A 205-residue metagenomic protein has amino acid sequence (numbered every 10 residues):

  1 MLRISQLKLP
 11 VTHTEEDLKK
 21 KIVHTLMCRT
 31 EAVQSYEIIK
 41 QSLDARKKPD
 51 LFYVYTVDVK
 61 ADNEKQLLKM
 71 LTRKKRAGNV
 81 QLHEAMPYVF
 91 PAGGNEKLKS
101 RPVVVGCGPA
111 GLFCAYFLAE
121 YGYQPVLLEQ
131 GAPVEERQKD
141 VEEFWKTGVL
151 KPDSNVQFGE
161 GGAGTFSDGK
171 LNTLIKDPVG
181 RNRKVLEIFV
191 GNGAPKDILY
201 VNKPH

Functional and structural regions predicted by a protein language model:
L2-S100: Extreme N-terminal leader/targeting segments of oxidoreductases
K21, F117, K184, I188: Alpha-helical scaffold segments in soluble metabolic enzymes
D50, E142-H205: Conserved N-terminal/central alpha/beta ligand/cofactor-binding core
K97-P133: N-terminal Rossmann-like FAD-binding beta1-loop-alpha1 element of flavoenzymes
V134-Q138: A short beta-to-alpha transition loop/helix N-cap that caps and shapes the active-site region
